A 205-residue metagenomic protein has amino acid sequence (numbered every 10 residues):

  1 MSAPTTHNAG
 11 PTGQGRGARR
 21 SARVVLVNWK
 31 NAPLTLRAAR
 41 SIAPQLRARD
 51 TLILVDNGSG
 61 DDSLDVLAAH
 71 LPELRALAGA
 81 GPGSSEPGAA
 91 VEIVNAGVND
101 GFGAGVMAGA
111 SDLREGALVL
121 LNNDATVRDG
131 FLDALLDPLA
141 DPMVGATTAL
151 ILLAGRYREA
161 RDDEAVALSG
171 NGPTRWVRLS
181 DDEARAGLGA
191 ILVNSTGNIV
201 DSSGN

Functional and structural regions predicted by a protein language model:
S21-R23, T51: Cell-envelope/extracellular polymer assembly enzymes that use nucleotide-activated donors
S41, D56-D65, V98: A conserved acidic beta->alpha catalytic loop
S41-R49: Short, acidic, metal-binding catalytic loop of nucleotide-sugar glycosyltransferases
D50-G58, E92-A96: Short beta-strand/loop segment that forms part of the nucleotide-sugar
D61-H70, G79-G81: Acidic helix N-cap motif at the loop->helix transition within catalytic regions of sugar-transfer enzymes
G88, N95-L113, N123: Glycine-rich, basic loop-to-helix element that forms the pyrophosphate-binding segment of sugar-nucleotide handling
L118: Short aromatic/hydrophobic "clamp" motif used to bind/position activated sugar donors
D129-N194, N198-V200: Conserved donor NDP-sugar-binding/catalytic core segment of glycosyltransferases
